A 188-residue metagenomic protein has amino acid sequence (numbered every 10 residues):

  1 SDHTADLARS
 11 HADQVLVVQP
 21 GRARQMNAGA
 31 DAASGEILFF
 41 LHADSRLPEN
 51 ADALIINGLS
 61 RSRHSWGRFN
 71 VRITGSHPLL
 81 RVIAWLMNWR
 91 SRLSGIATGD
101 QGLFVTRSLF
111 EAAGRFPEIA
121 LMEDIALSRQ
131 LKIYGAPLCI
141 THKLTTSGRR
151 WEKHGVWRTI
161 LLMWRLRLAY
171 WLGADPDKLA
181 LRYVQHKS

Functional and structural regions predicted by a protein language model:
S1-A5, S45: A conserved acidic beta->alpha catalytic loop
A5-A32: Conserved donor nucleotide-binding strand/loop of the catalytic core
S34-G35, D100-G114: Conserved nucleotide-sugar donor-binding and metal-coordinating catalytic region shared by glycosyltransferases
L38: Short aromatic/hydrophobic "clamp" motif used to bind/position activated sugar donors
H42-R46, N50: The conserved acidic donor/metal-binding loop of glycosyltransferases
E49-L79: Conserved donor NDP-sugar-binding/catalytic core segment of glycosyltransferases
L121-L127: Acidic donor-binding loop at a coil-to-helix junction in glycosyltransferase catalytic cores that engages
R129-S188: Hydrophobic helical membrane-anchoring modules
